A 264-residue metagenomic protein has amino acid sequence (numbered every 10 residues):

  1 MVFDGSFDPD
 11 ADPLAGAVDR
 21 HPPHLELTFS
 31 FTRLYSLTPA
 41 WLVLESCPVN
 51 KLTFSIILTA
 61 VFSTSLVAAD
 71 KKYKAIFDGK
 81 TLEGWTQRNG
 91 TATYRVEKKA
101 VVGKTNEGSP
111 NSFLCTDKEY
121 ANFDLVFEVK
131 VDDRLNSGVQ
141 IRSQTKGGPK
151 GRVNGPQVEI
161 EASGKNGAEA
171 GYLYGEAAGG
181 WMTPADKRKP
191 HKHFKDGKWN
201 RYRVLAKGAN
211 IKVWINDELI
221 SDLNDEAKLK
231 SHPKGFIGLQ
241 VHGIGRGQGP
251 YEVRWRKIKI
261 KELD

Functional and structural regions predicted by a protein language model:
S6-A17, T32: Short linear motifs in low-complexity or flexible loops
C47-T53: Positively charged n-region of N-terminal signal peptides that target proteins for export
S55-S63: Bacterial N-terminal signal peptides
V67-D264: Carbohydrate-interacting regions of secretory-pathway proteins
